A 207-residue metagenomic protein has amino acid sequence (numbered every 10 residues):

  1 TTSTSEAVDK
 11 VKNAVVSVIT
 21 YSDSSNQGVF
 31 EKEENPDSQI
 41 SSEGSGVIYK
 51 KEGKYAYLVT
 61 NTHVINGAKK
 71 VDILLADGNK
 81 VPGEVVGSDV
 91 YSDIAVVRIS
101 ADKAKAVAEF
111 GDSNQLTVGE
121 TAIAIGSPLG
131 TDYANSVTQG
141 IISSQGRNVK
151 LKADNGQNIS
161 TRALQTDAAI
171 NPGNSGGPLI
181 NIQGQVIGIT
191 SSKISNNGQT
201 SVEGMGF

Functional and structural regions predicted by a protein language model:
T1-F207: Serine-dependent protease modules
